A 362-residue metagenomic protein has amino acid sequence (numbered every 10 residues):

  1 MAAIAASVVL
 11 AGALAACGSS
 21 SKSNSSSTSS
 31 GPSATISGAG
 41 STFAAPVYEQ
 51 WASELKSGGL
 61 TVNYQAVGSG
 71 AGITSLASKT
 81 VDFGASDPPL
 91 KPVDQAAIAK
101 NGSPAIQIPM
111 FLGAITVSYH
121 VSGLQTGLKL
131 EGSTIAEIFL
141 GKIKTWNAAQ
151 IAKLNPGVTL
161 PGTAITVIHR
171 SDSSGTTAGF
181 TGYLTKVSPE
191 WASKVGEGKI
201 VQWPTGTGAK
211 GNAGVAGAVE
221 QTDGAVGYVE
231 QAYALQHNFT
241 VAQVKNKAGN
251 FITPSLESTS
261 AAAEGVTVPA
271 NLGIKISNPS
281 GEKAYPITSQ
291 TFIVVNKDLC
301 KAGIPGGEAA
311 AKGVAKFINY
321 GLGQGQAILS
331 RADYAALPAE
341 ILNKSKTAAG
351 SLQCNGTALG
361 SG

Functional and structural regions predicted by a protein language model:
M1-I4: Bacterial N-terminal signal peptides that target proteins for export
G12-A16: C-terminal motif of bacterial Sec signal peptides marking the signal peptidase cleavage site
K22-N24, T28-A152, N212, A216-A218 (+1 more regions): N-terminal segment of the mature folded domain
S30, V158-T163, P279-G362: Extracellular/periplasmic juxtamembrane helices and adjacent flexible linkers that interface with membrane partners
E49-L60, A77-V81, P89, Y119-G123 (+9 more regions): Sec-exported extracytoplasmic/periplasmic mature domains
I73, S173-V266: Ligand-binding pocket segment of bilobal, Venus flytrap-like solute-binding proteins
P104-Y119, Q243-V295: Periplasmic-binding protein-like
A114-S118, L124-A216: Extracytoplasmic ligand-binding site segments that recognize negatively charged/polar headgroups
